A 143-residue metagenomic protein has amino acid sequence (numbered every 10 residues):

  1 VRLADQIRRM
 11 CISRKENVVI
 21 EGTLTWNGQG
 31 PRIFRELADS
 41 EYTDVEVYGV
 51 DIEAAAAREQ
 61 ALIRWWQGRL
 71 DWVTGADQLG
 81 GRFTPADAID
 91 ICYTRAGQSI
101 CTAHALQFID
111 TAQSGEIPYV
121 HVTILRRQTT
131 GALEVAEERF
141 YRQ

Functional and structural regions predicted by a protein language model:
V1-D44, G49: Glycine-rich phosphate-binding loop used to anchor ATP phosphates in small-molecule kinases, encompassing both
V1-D5, N27, P31, A54-A55 (+1 more regions): Amphipathic alpha-helical transducer elements in NTP-driven molecular machines
L24, G49-I52, A61, W65: Generic secondary-structure microfeatures
T25-W26, D51-A56, Q128-A132: Conserved nucleotide-binding/hydrolysis micro-motifs of P-loop NTPases
I33-V47, A54-R58, G68-T74: Glycine- and acidic-residue-rich phosphate-binding/metal-coordinating active-site segment common to enzymes that handle
E59-Q143: Conserved GTP-binding G-domain of TRAFAC-class P-loop NTPases and closely related GTPase folds
